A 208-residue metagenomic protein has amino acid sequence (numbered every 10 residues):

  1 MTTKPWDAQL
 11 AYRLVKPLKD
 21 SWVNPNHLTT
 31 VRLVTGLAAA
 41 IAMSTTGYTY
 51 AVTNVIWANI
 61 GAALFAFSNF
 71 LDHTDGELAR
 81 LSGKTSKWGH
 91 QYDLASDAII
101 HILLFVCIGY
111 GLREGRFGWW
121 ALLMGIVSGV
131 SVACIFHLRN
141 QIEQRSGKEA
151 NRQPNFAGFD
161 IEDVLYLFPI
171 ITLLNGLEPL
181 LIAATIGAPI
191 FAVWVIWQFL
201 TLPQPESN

Functional and structural regions predicted by a protein language model:
M1-I60, A188, W194-N208: Topogenic membrane-insertion module of multi-pass membrane proteins
M1-V15, L94-N208: A feature for the membrane-embedded catalytic helix bundles of lipid/isoprenoid biosynthetic enzymes
P17-W22, W57-A58, G83-Q91, I142-N151: Short juxtamembrane and helix-loop transition motifs at transmembrane-helix boundaries in membrane proteins
L18-D20, A79-R80, I171-T172: Helix-capping/transition residues at the boundaries of transmembrane alpha-helices and the short helical linkers
N26, N59, K87, L122 (+1 more regions): Residues that define the loop-to-transmembrane-helix transition and helix capping in multi-pass membrane transporters
T35, A42, L64, L71 (+3 more regions): Hydrophobic residues within membrane-embedded alpha-helical segments of Major Facilitator Superfamily
W57-G109: Acidic (Asp/Glu-rich) catalytic motifs at the cytosolic membrane interface
